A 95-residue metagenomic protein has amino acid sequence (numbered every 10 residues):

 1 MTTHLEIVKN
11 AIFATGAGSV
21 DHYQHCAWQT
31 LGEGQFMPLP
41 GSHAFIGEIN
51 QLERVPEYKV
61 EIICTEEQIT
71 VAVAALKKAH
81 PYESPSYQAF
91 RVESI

Functional and structural regions predicted by a protein language model:
M1-I95: Hydrophobic structural segments
